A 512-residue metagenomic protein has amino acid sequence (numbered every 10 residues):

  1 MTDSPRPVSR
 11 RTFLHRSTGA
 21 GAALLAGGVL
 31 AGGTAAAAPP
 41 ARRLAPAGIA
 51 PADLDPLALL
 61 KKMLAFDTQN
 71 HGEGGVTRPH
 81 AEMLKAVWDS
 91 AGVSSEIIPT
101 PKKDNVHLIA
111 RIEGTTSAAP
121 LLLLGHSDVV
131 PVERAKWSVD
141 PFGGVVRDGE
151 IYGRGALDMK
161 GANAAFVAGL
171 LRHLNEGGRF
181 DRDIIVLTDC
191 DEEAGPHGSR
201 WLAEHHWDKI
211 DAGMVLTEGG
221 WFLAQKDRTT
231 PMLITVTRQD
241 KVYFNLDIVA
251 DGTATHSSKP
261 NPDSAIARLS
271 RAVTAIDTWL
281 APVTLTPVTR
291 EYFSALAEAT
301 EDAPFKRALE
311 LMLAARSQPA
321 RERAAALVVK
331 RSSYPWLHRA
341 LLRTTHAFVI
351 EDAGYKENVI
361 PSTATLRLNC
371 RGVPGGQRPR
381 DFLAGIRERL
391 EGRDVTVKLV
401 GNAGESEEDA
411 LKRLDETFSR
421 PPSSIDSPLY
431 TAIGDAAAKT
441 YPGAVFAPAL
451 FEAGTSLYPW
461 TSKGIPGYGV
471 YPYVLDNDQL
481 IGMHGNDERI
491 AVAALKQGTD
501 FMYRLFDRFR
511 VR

Functional and structural regions predicted by a protein language model:
M1-T12, A22-G28, T34-A36: N-terminal secretory signal peptides
A38-R42, P51, W221-Q497, Y503 (+1 more regions): Metal-dependent amide/peptide-bond hydrolase catalytic core, centered on the "pita-bread" metallohydrolase fold
P40-R134, T363, R367, P379-L383 (+1 more regions): N-terminal helical capping/dimerization or prosegment-like subdomains of hydrolases acting on amide or phosphate bonds
D55-L60, H80, L84, A162 (+9 more regions): Stable alpha-helical elements in mature extracytoplasmic
K61-Q69, D89, V93, L171-N175 (+6 more regions): Sec-exported extracytoplasmic/periplasmic mature domains
Q69-H71, K103, T116, S127-P131 (+4 more regions): Solvent-exposed loop/turn segments at secondary-structure junctions within structured extracellular/periplasmic domains
A118-T188, A194: Active-site metal-coordination/substrate-binding segment of hydrolases, especially metallo-dependent peptidases
T188-M214, E218-T235, K241: Hydrophobic, small-residue-rich alpha-helical packing segments that form membrane-like cores
